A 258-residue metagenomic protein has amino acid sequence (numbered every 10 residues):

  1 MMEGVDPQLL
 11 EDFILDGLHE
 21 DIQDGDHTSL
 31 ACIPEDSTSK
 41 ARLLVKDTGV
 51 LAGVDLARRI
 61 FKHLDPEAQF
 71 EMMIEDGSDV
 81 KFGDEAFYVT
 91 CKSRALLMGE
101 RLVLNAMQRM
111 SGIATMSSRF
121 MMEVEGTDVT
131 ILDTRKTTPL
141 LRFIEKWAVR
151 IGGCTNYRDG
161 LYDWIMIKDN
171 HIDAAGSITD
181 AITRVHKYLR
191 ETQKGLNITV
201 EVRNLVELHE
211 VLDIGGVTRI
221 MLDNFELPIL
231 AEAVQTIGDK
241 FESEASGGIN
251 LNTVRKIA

Functional and structural regions predicted by a protein language model:
M1-I214, R219, P228-E232, T236 (+3 more regions): Acidic/glycine-rich phosphate/pyrophosphate-binding loops and surrounding catalytic core that coordinate Mg2+
D223-N224, G247: Short secondary-structure boundary segments
F241: A short helix->loop->beta-strand "cap" motif at the edges of active sites that frequently abuts
